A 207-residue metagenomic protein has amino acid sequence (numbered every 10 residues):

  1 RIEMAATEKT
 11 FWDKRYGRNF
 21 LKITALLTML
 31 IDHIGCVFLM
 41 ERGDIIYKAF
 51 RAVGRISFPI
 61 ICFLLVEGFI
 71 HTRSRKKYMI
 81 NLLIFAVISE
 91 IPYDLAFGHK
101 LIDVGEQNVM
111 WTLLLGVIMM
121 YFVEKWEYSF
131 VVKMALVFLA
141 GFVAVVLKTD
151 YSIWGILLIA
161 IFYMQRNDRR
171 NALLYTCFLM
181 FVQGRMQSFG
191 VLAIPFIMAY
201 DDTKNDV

Functional and structural regions predicted by a protein language model:
R1-V207: Alpha-helical transmembrane segments and their immediate juxtamembrane cytosolic regions
